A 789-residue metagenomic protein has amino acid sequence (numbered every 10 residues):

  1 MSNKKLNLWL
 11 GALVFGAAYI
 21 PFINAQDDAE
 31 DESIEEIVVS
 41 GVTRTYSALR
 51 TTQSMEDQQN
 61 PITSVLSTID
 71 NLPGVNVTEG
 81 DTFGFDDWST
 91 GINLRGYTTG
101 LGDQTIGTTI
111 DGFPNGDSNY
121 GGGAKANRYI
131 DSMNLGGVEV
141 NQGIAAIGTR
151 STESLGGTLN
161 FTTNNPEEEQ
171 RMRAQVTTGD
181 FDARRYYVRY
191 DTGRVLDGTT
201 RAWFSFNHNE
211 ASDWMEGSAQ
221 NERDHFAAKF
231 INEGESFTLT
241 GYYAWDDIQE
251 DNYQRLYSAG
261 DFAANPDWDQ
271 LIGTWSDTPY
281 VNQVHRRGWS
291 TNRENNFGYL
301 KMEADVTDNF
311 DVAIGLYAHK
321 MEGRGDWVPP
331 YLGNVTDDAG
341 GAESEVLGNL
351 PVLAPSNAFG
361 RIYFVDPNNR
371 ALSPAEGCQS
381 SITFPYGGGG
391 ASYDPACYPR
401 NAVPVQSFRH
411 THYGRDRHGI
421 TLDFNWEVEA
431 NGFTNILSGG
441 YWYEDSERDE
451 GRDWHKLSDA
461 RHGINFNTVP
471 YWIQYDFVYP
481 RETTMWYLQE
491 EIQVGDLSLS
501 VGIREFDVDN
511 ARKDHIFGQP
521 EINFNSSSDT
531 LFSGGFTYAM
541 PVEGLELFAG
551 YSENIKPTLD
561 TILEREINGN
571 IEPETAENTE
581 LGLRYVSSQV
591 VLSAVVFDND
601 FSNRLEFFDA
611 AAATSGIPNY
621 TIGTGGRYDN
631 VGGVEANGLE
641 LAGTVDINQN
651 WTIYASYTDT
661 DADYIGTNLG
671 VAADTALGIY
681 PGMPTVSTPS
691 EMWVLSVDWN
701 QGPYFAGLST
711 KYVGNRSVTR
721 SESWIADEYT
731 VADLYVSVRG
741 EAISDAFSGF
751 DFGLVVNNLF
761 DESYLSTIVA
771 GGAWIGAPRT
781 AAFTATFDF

Functional and structural regions predicted by a protein language model:
D28, L66, D70-P114: Extracytoplasmic beta-strand/coil segments of soluble accessory domains associated with Gram-negative outer-membrane
D31-L66, D86-G91: N-terminal periplasmic "start-of-domain" segments of outer-membrane beta-barrel proteins
V65-T68, G91-G96, T109, A126-R128 (+3 more regions): N-terminal periplasmic accessory domains that precede and gate Gram-negative outer-membrane beta-barrel machines
F113-Q142, T162: Short acidic/polar hinge/loop motifs at secondary-structure boundaries that mediate gating or recognition
R171-R255, W289-D305: Transmembrane beta-barrel wall of Gram-negative outer-membrane proteins
D213, A227-E233, T238-Y299, R324-F408 (+2 more regions): Acidic/polar loop-and-plug regions of large Gram-negative outer-membrane beta-barrel proteins
E447-D449, D509-R512, F524, T537-E580 (+5 more regions): Surface-exposed extracellular loop regions of Gram-negative outer-membrane beta-barrel proteins, predominantly
Q493-S498, D598-D600, I622-R720, D751-F752 (+2 more regions): Gram-negative outer-membrane beta-barrel transporters
